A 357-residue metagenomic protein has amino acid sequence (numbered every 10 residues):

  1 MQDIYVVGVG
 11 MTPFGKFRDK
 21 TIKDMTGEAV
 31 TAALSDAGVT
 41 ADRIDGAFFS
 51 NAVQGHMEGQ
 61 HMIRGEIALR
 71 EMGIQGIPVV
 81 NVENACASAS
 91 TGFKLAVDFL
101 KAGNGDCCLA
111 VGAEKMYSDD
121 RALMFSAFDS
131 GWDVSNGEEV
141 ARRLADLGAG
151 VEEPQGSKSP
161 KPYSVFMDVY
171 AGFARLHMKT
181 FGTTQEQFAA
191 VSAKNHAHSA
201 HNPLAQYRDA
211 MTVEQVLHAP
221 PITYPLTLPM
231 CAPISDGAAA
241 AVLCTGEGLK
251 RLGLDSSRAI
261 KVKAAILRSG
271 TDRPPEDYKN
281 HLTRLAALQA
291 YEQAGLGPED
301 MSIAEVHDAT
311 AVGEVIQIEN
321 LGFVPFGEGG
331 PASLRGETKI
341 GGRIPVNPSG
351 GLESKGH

Functional and structural regions predicted by a protein language model:
M1-A87, L95, V169, F173-Q185 (+3 more regions): Conserved active-site "lid/cap" helical segment
Q2-Y5, F17, Q54-C108, K115-R121 (+6 more regions): Conserved catalytic cysteine-centered active-site region of acyl-thioester-dependent Claisen-condensing enzymes
R18-K20, G59-H61, D119-F125, A200-L204 (+3 more regions): Short acidic, glycine/serine/threonine-rich loops at helix termini
S35-V39, R70-I74, K101-G105, A113 (+8 more regions): Generic secondary-structure signature for well-ordered alpha-helical cores
A41-N51, P78-N84, C108-G112, E186-K194 (+4 more regions): Beta-strand segments within the central parallel beta-sheet cores of soluble alpha/beta enzyme folds
G55-I63, P274-Y278, D308-P331, G342: Short glycine/threonine-rich loop-to-helix capping motif typified by GTGT followed within a few residues by an Asp-Pro
T180, A189-G253, S257-A259, K263-S269 (+1 more regions): N-terminal extracellular/periplasmic Venus flytrap/periplasmic-binding protein-like
N280-R284, L288-A311, N320-F323, L352 (+1 more regions): Extended C-terminal subregions enriched in glycine
